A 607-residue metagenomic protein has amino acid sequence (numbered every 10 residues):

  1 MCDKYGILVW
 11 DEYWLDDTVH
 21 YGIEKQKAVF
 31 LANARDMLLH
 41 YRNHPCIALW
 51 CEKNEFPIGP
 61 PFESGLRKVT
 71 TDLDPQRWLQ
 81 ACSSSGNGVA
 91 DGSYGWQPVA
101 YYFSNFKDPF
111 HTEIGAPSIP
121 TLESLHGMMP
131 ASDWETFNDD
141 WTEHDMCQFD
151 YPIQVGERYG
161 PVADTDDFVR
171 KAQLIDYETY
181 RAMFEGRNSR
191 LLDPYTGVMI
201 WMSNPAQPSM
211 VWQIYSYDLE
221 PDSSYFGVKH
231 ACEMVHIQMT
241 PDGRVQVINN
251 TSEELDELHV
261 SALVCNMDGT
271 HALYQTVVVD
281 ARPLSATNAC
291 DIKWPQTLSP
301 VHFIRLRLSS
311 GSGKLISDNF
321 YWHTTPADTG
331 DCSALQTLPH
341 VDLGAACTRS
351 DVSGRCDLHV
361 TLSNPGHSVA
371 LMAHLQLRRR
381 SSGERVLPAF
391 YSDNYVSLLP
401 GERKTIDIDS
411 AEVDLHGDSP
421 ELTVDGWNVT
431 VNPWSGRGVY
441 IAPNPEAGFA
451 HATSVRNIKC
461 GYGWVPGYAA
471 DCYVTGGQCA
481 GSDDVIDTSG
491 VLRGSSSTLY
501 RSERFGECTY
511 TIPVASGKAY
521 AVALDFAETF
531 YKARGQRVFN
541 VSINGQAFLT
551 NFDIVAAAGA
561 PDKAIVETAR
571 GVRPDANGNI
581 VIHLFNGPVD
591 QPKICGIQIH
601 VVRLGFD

Functional and structural regions predicted by a protein language model:
M1-S85, V89, V198: Active-site mouth of glycoside hydrolases
W50, A100-S261, T270-A272: Substrate-binding clefts and catalytic carboxylate motifs of secreted carbohydrate-active enzymes
P221-I248, H323-R355: Low-complexity, acidic Ser/Thr/Pro/Gly-rich terminal tails and inter-domain linkers that flank the onset of structured
T251-E257, N364-M372, L415-H416, Y531-G535 (+1 more regions): A short beta-turn/strand-edge loop motif at beta-sheet boundaries
S252-G269, P365-R385, D425-W427: Short acidic, flexible loop segments centered on an aromatic residue
V260, C265-S299, R385-V413: Intrinsically disordered, low-complexity Pro/Gly/Ser/Thr-rich segments with frequent PxxP/GP/PP motifs and embedded
I292-A334, L387, D407-G438: Terminal connector regions
G438-D607: Compositionally biased, intrinsically disordered or flexible polar/acidic segments
